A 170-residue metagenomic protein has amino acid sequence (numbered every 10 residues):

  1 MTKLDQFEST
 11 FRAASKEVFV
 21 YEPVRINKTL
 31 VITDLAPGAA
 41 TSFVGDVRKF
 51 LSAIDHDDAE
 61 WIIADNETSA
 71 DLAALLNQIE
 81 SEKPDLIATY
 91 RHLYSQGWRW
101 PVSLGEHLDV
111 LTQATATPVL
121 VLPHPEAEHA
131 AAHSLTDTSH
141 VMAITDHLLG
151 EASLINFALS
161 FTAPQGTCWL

Functional and structural regions predicted by a protein language model:
M1-G38, L86, R91, D109-N156: Intrinsically disordered or low-complexity boundary/linker segments at protein termini and domain junctions
L30, E60-I62, M142, T167-W169: A structural signal for isolated positions on well-ordered beta-strands in alpha/beta enzyme cores
S42-F50: Short, solvent-exposed amphipathic alpha-helices that sit in or adjacent to ligand/effector-binding or catalytic
I54-D65: Short beta-strand elements in bilobed, periplasmic/extracellular small-molecule ligand-binding domains
N66-A74: Charged docking surfaces used in two-component/phosphorelay signaling
L75-G105, M142-T145: Short beta-strand-loop elements within alpha/beta enzyme cores that line or abut nucleotide/cofactor pockets
S153-L170: Redox- and metal-dependent alpha/beta enzyme cores, enriched for Fe-S-associated oxidoreductases and cofactor-handling
